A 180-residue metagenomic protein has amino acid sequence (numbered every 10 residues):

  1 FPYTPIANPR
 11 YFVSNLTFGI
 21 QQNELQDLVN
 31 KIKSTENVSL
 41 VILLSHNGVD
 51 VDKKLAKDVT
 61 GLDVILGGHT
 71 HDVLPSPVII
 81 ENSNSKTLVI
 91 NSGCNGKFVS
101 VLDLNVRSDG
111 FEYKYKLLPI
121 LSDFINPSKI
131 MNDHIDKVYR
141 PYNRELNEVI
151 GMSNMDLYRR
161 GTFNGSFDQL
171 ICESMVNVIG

Functional and structural regions predicted by a protein language model:
F1-L43, E81-G180: Acidic/His-rich catalytic or pseudo-catalytic neighborhoods that scaffold and/or coordinate enzyme active centers
V49-D103: Conserved beta-sheet core of the metallophosphoesterase superfamily
